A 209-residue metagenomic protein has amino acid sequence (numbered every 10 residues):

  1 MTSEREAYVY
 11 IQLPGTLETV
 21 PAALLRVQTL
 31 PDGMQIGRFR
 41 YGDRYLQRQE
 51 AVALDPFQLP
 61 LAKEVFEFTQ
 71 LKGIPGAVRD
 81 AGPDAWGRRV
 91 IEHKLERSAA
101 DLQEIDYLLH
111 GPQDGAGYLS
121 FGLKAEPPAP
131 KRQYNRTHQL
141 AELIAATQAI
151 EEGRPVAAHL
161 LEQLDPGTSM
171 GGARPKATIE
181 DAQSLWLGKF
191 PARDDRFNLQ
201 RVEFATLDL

Functional and structural regions predicted by a protein language model:
M1-L209: Phosphate/dinucleotide-binding and metal-coordinating scaffold of catalytic cores in nucleotide-dependent enzymes
